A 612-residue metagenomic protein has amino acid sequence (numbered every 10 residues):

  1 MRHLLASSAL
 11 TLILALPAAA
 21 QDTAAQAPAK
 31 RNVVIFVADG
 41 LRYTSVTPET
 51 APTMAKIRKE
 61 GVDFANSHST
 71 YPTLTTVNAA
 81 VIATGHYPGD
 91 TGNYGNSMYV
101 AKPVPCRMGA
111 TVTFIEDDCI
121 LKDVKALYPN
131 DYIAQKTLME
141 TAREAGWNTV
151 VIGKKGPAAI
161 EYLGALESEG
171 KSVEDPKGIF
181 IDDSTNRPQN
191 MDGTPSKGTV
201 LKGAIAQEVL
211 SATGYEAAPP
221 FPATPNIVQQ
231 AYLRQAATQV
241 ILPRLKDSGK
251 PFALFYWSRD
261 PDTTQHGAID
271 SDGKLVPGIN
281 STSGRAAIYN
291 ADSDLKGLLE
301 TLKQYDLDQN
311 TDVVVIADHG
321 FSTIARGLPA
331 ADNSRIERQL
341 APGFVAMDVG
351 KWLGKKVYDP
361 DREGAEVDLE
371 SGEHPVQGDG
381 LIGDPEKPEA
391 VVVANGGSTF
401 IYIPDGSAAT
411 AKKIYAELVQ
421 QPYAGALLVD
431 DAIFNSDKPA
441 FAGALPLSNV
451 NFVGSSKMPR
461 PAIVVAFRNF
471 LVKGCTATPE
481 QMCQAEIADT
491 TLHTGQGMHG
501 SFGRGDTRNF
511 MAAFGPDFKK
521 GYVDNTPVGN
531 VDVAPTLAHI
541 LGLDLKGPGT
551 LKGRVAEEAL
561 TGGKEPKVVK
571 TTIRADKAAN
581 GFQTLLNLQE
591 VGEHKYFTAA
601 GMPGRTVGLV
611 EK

Functional and structural regions predicted by a protein language model:
A6-P17: Bacterial N-terminal signal peptides
P28, A223-G249, L254, P261-T311 (+4 more regions): A long, amphipathic alpha-helix that forms part of the scaffold/cap immediately adjacent to metal-dependent active
A29, P72-L74, N96-P105, A110-L127 (+3 more regions): Secreted, luminal/periplasmic, and some membrane-associated catalytic domains that remodel anionic oxygen-ester
Y43, A55-K56, E140, G396-A432 (+2 more regions): Non-catalytic, well-ordered alpha-helical segments in soluble enzyme domains
T44-S97, N148-I152: Short, structured active-site-proximal loop/turn typified by the sulfatase FGly-forming signature C/S-X-P-X-R
H86-Y87, N93-K274, V393, F400-I403 (+3 more regions): His/Asp/Glu-rich, glycine-adjacent segments that coordinate divalent cations and/or stabilize oxyanion chemistry on
P88-T91, L166-L210, L275-S293, N333-L369 (+2 more regions): Acidic, His- and aromatic-enriched active-site or binding-groove loops in soluble protein domains that engage sugars
G425-R460, N525, G542-K577: Polar, surface-exposed loop/tail segments that function as active-site lids or cofactor/substrate-recognition elements
